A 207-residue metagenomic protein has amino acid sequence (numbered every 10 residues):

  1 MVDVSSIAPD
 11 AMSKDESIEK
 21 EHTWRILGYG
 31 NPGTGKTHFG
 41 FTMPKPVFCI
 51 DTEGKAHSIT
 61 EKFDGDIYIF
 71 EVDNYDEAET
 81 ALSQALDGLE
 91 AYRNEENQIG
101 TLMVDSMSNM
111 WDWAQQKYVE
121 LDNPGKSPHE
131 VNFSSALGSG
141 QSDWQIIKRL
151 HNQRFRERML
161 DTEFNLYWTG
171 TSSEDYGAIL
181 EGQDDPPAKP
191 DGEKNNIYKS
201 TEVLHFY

Functional and structural regions predicted by a protein language model:
I7-A8, E16-V104, S108-W113: Conserved P-loop
M12: N-terminal donor/sugar-recognition subdomains of glycan-related enzymes, prototypically the membrane-proximal stem
R25-G28, W144-I146, G182-Q183: Short, flexible loop segments at the rims of nucleotide/cofactor-binding pockets, characterized by
G33, H151-N152, K189: Amphipathic coiled-coil/heptad-repeat helices and related helical stalk/stem segments that mediate oligomerization
K45, D66, Y118-D122, D184-D185: Glycine-rich, phosphate-binding/catalytic loops in enzymes
N74-E163: Phosphate-binding/switch loop-helix module in NTP-utilizing enzymes
R158-Y207: Phosphate-binding/switch region of NTP-binding enzymes
